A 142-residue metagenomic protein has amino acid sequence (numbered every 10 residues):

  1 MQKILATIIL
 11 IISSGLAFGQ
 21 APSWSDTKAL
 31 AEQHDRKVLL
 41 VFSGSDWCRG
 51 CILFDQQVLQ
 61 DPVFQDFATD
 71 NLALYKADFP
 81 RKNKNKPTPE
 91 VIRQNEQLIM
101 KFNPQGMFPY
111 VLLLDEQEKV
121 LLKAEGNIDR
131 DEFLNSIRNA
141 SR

Functional and structural regions predicted by a protein language model:
I4-G15: Sec-dependent N-terminal signal peptides
F18-Q20: Boundary of Sec targeting at the N-terminus
P22-V38, A68: A short beta-strand-turn-helix
H34-C48: Short active-site neighborhood of thiol/selenol oxidoreductases, capturing the structured segment around
D46-L53, Y110-L112: C-type cytochrome heme c attachment motif
C51-F67: Typically the conserved alpha-helix immediately C-terminal to a functionally engaged Cys/Sec in thioredoxin-like
P62-V120, N127, E132, N139-A140: Thioredoxin-like thiol-disulfide oxidoreductase module
